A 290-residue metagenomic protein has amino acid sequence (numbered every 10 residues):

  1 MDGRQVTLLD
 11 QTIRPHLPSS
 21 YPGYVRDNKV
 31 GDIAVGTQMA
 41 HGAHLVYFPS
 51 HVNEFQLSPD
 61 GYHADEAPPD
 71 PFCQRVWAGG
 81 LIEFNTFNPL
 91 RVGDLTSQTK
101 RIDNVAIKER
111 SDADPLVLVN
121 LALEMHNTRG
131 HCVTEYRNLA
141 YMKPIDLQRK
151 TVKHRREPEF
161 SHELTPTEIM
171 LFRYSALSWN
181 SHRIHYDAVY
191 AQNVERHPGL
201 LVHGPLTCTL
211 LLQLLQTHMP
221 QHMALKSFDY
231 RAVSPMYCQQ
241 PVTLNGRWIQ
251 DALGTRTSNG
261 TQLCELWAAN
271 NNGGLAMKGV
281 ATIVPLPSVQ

Functional and structural regions predicted by a protein language model:
M1-A34, Q38, K150-T207, L214-T217: A contiguous, surface-exposed recognition patch within enzymatic or periplasmic domains that forms
M1-S97, Q290: Hydrophobic, proline/glycine-rich low-complexity stretches
V6, Q98-I102, C208: Short, hydrophobic/amphipathic alpha-helical packing segments that form internal helix faces or helix-helix interfaces
D32, P68-D70, V92-G93, E109-D112 (+3 more regions): Intrinsically disordered, low-complexity segments enriched in polar/charged residues with Gly/Pro, especially when
A40-F48, V76-W77, I82, V119 (+6 more regions): Long, contiguous hydrophobic alpha-helical segments, chiefly transmembrane helices and signal peptides
A78-P166, A232-Q290: HotDog/MaoC-like acyl-thioester-processing domains
V189-N259, N271: Catalytic-pocket segment enriched in acidic/His residues
